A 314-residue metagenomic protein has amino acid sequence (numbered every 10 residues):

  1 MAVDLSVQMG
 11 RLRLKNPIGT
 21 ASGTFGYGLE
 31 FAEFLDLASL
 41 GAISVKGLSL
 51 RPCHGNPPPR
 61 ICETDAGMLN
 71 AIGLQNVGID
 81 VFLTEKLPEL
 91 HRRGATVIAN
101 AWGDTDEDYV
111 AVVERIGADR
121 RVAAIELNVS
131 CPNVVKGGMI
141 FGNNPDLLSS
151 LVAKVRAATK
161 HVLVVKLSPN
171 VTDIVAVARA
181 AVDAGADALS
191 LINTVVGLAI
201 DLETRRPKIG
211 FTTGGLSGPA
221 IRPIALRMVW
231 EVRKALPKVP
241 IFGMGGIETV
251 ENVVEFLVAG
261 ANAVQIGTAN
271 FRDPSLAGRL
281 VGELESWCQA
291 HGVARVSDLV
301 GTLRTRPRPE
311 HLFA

Functional and structural regions predicted by a protein language model:
M1-V97, W102-D104: N-terminal capping/small domains of soluble enzymes
T24, S49, C131, V195 (+1 more regions): Flexible, active-site-proximal loop/turn residues at the rims of small-molecule/cofactor binding pockets and catalytic
G28, C53, V135, A199 (+1 more regions): Glycine/Thr-rich phosphate-binding loops of Rossmann-like dinucleotide-binding domains
K46, G267-T268: Short beta->alpha connector loops at strand-helix junctions that form conserved, small/polar/Pro-enriched
L48-H54, I192-L198, I247: Short glycine-enriched loops at secondary-structure junctions
G55-D65, I200-G214, A269-A294: C-terminal helical cap(s) of enzyme catalytic domains, especially alpha/beta-barrels
R92, D104-F242, V250-A261, I266 (+1 more regions): Alpha/beta enzyme core
R222, G278, G282-A314: Extended, intrinsically disordered, low-complexity segments
